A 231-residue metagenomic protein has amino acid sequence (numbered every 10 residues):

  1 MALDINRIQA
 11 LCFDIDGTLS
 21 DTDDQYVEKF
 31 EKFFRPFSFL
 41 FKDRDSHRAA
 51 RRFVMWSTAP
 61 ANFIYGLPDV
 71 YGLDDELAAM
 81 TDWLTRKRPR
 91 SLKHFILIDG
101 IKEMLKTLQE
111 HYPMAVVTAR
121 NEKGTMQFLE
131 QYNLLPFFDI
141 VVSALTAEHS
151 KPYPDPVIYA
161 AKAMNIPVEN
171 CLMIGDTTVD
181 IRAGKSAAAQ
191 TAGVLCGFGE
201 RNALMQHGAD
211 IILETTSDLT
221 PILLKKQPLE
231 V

Functional and structural regions predicted by a protein language model:
M1-L11, K106, E122, M126-V231: Asp-based, Mg2+/Mn2+-dependent phosphohydrolase catalytic module
L3-D99, E110: N-terminal helical cap/lid subdomain that shapes the substrate entry/recognition surface in HAD-like hydrolases
R7, P89-V116, E122-M126, P154: Short, acidic loop-to-helix structural element flanking the phosphoryl-transfer center in phosphate-processing enzymes
T18, T118, D176: Conserved G/P- and acidic residue-centered "switch" motifs that form tight phosphate/ATP-binding loops in soluble
D21, V116-T118, G193: Hydrophobic residues in well-ordered beta-strands that form the structural core
D24, A78, F95, A119 (+2 more regions): Non-catalytic, surface-exposed connector residues within folded enzymatic/regulatory domains
R52-F53, L92-K93, P113-M114, L145-T146 (+2 more regions): A generic structural signal for short
